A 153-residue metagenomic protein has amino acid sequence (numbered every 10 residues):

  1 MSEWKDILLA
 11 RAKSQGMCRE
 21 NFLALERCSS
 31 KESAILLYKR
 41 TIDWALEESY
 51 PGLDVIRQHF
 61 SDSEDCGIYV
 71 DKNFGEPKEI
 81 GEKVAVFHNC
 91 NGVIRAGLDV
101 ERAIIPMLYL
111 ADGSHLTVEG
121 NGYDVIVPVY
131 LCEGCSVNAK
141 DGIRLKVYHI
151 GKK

Functional and structural regions predicted by a protein language model:
M1-K153: Short, glycine-biased loop/turn motifs at secondary-structure junctions and in low-complexity Ser/Thr/Pro-rich termini
